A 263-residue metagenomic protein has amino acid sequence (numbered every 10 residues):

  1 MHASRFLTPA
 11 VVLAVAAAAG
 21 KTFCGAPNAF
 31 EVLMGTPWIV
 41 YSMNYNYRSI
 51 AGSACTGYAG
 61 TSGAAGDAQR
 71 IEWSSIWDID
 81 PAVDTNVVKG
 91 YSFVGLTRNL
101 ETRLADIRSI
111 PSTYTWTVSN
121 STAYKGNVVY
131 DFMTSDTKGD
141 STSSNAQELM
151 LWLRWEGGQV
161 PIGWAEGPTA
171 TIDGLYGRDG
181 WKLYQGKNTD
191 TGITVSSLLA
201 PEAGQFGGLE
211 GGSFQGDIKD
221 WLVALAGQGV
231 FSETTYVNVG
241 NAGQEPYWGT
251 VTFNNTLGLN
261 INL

Functional and structural regions predicted by a protein language model:
M1-G20: Fungal secretory targeting signals
A19-N99: Beta-strand-rich luminal/extracellular ectodomains of secretory-pathway glycoproteins, especially N-glycosylated
F23-G25, D179, L263: Structured catalytic/translocation cores of nucleotide/phosphate-coupled proteins
N44, R70-S74, P111-T117, T171 (+2 more regions): Ser/Thr- (and often Asn-) enriched beta-sheet segments in non-cytosolic proteins
Q69-S75, I110-W116, Y130-F132, Y236-P246: Short, hydrophobic/proline-enriched secondary-structure or compact coil segments at domain edges
P81-T171: Extracellular-facing segments of soluble proteins and assemblies that are Gly/Ser/Thr-biased and enriched in aromatics
K138-D217: Short helix-loop boundary/capping segments
V195-L263: Long, compositionally biased interface segments
